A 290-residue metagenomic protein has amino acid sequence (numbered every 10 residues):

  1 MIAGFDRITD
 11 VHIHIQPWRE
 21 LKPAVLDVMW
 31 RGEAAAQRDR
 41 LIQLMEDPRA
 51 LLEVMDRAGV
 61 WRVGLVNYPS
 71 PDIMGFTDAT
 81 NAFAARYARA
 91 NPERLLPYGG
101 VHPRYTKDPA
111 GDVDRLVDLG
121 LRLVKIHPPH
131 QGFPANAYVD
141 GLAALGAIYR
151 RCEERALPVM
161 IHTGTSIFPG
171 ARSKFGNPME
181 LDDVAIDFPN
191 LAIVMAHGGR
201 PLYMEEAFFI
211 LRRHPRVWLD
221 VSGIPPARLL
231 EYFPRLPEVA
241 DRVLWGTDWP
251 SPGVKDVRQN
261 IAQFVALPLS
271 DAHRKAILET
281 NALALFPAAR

Functional and structural regions predicted by a protein language model:
M1-H14, W18-R62, L119, E238-R242 (+1 more regions): Mid-to-C-terminal alpha-helical segments outside catalytic/metal-binding sites
I8-V11, L65-V66, Y98-G100, I193-A196 (+2 more regions): Active-site neighborhood of phospho(di)ester-bond hydrolases with catalytic His/Asp-centered motifs
H12, M55, A84, L116 (+8 more regions): Conserved, mostly hydrophobic/aromatic
Q16-R19, S70-I73, P103-K107, Q131-F133 (+4 more regions): Active-site environment of divalent metal-dependent phosphoester hydrolases
R19-V25, T77, A110-D112, N136-Y138 (+5 more regions): Short aromatic-enriched loop/helix-cap "lid" or pocket-rim segments at secondary-structure transitions that line
P48-L52, N81-A88, V113-D114, L145 (+4 more regions): Generic structural signal for well-ordered alpha-helices, preferentially at hydrophobic/aromatic core positions
W61-R62, S70-I167, V217, R290: Active-site gating/metal-coordination segments in enzymes
R122-L123, A137-W245: Catalytic pocket-lining loop regions of alpha/beta-barrel enzymes, especially the amidohydrolase/enolase/GH5 lineages
